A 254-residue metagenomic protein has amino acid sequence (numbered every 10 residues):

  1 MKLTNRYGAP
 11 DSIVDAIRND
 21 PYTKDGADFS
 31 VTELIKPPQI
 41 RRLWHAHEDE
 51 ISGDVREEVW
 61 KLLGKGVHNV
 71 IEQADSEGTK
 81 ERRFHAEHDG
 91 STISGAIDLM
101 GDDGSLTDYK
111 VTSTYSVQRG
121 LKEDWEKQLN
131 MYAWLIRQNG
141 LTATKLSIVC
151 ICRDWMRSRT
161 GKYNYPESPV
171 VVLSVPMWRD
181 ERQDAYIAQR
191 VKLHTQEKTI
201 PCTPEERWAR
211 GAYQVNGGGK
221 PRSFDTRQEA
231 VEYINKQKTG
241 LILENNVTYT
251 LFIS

Functional and structural regions predicted by a protein language model:
M1-G8, D89, L135-S254: Metal-dependent nuclease catalytic regions and adjoining charged, substrate-binding loops involved in nucleic-acid end
M1-L106, S113-K127, R137, S158-P166: Metal-dependent nuclease catalytic cores that hydrolyze phosphodiester bonds in DNA/RNA, characterized by
T79, S105-Y109, T142-C150: A structural signal for short, well-ordered beta-strand segments and their strand-loop junctions that often border
K122-W125, L129, D180, D184: Short, charged, low-complexity patches
